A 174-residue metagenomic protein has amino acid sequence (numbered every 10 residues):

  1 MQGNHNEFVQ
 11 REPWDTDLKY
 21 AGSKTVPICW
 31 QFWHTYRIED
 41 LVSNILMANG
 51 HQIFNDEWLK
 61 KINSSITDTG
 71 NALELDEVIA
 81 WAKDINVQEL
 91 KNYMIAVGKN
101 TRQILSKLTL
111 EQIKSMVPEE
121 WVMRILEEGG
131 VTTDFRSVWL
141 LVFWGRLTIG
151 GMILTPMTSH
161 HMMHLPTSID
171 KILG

Functional and structural regions predicted by a protein language model:
M1-G22: An N-terminal domain-cap segment
Q2-N4, V87-Q88, V138-L140, R146: Short secondary-structure boundary micro-motifs
G3, E7, L41, A96-Q103 (+2 more regions): A generic structural signal for well-ordered alpha-helical segments enriched in polar/charged residues
D15-A72, R102, E119-G174: Short, contiguous alpha-helical
I66-M116, I149-H160: Acidic/histidine-rich alpha-helical segments that form the ligand environment of transition-metal centers
